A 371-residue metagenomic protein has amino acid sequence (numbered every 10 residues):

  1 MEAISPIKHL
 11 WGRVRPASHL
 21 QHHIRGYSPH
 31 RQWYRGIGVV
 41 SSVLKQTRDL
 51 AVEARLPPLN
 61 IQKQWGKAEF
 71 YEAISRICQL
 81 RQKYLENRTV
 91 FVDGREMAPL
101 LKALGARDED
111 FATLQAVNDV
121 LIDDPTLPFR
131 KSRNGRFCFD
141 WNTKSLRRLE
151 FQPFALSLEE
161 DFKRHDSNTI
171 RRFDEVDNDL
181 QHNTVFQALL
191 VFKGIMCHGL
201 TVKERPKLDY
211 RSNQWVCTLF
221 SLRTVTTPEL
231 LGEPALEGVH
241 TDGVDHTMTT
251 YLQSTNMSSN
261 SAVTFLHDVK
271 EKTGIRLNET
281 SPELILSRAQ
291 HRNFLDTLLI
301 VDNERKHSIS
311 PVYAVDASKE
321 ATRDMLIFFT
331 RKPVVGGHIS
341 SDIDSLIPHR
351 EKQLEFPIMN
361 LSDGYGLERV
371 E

Functional and structural regions predicted by a protein language model:
E2-S167: N-terminal auxiliary "cap/dimerization" subdomain that precedes the catalytic jelly-roll/cupin core of mononuclear
S132-N134, P234, N293: Short beta-strand-initiation
N134, Q214-V216, D245-T247, S261 (+1 more regions): Extracellular structured ligand-interaction cores
D140-N142, F220-T224, Y251, H267 (+2 more regions): Structured loops at beta-to-helix junctions and adjacent beta-edge loops in soluble globular domains
S145-T218: Signature of the catalytic double-stranded beta-helix
T184, A188, R211, V239-H240 (+2 more regions): Short, contiguous, pocket-lining structural segments that sit at or immediately flank catalytic/ligand-binding sites
T218-F220, V225-A289: Catalytic core of non-heme Fe(II) oxygenases with the double-stranded beta-helix
A262-E371: Catalytic core of Fe(II)/2-oxoglutarate
